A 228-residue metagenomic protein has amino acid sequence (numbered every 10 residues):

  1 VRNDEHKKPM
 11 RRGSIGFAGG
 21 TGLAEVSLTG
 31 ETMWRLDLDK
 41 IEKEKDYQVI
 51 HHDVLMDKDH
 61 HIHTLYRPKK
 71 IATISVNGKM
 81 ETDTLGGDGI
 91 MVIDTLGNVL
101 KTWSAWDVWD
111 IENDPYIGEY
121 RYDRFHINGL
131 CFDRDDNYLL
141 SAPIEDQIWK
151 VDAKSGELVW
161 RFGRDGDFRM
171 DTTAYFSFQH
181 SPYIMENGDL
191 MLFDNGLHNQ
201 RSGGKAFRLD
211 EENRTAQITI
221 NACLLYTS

Functional and structural regions predicted by a protein language model:
V1-D53: Blade-loop segments of beta-propeller domains
R2-A18, R67-L85, N195-H198: Short, conserved, GDST-rich strand-edge loop motifs in beta-rich repeat architectures
G19, V49-I50, G86, H126 (+2 more regions): Beta-rich catalytic cores
T21-E31, T82-L96, G203-E211: Beta-propeller blade signature
M33-I93, K101-G118: Asp-box/WD-like beta-propeller blade repeats and closely related beta-sheet repeat scaffolds
W34-L38, L100-D107, V159-R164, A216-A222: Beta-propeller fold detector
D110, Y120-Q200: Beta-propeller domains
Y226-T227: Conserved small/polar residues in nucleotide/adenosyl-binding loops
